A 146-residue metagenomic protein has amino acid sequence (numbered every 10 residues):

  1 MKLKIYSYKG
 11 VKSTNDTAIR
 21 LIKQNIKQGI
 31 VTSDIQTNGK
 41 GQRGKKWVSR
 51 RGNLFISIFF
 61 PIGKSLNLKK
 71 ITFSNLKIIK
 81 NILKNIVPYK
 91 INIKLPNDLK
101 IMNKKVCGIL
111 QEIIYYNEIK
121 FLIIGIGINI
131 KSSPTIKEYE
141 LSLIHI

Functional and structural regions predicted by a protein language model:
M1-I86, C107: N-terminal lobe of the biotin/lipoate ligase/transferase fold
I26-Q28, N117-K120: Short coil/turn connectors at secondary-structure junctions
I82-N117, G127: Acidic (Asp/Glu) carboxylate-rich active-site/surface patches
L122-K131: Conserved beta-strand-loop-short alpha-helix elements that form and flank the Mn2+/Mg2+-coordinating active site
S132-E140: Cytochrome P450 core scaffold surrounding the K-helix E-X-X-R motif and the conserved "meander" helix-loop region
I144-I146: Conserved small/polar residues in nucleotide/adenosyl-binding loops
